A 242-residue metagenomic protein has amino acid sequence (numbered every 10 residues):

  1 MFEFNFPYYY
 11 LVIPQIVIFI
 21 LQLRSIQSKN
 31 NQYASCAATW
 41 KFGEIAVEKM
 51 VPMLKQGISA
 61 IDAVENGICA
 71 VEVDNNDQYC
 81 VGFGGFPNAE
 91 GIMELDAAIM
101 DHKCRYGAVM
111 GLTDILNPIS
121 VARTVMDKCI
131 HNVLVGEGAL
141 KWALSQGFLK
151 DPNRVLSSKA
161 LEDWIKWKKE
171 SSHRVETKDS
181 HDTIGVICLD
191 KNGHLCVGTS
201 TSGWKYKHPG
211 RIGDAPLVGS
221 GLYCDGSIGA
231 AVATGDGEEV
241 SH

Functional and structural regions predicted by a protein language model:
F2-Y10, F19: Aromatic (phenylalanine/tyrosine) cluster motif
I20-H242: Alpha/propeptide regions of enzymes that mature by internal proteolysis
